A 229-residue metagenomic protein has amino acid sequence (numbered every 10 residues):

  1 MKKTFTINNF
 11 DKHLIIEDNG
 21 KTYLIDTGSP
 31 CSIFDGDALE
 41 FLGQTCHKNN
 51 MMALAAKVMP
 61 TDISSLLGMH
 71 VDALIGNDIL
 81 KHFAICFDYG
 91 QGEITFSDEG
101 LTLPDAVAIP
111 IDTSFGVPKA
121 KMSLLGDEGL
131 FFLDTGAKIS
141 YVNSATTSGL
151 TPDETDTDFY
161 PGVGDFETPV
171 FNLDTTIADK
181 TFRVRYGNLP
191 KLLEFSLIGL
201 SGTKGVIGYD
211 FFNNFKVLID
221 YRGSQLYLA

Functional and structural regions predicted by a protein language model:
M1-A229: Pepsin/retropepsin-fold aspartyl endopeptidases
